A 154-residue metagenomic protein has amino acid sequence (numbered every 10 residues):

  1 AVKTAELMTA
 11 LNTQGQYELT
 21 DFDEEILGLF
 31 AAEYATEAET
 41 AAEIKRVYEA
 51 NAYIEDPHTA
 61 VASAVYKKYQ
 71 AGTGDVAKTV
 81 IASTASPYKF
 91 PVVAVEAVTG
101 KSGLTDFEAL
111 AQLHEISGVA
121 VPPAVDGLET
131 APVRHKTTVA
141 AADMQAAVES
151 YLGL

Functional and structural regions predicted by a protein language model:
A1-L154: PLP-dependent amino-acid enzyme catalytic core
